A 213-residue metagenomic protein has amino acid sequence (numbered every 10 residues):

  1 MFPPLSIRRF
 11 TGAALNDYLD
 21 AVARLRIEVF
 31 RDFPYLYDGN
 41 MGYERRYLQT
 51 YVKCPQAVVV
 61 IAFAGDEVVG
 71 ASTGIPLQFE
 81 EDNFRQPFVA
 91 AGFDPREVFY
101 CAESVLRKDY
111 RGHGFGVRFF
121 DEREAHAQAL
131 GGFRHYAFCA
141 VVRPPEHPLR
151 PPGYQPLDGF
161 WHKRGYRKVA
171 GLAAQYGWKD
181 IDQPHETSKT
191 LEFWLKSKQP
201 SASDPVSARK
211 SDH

Functional and structural regions predicted by a protein language model:
M1-R24, E28, P200, K210: Conserved N-terminal entry element of GNAT/NAT acetyltransferase domains
A23-G39: Helix-loop element at the rim of GNAT/NAT acetyltransferase active sites that forms part of the acceptor-substrate
L36-A64, T73: Active-site rim helix/loop that mediates acceptor-substrate recognition in acyltransferases
V68-S104, P148-L149, A173-T187: Conserved acyl-donor/pantetheine-binding loop and adjacent beta-alpha core of acyl/acetyltransferases and related
V98-C101, F120, A127-G153: Conserved GNAT acetyl-CoA-binding A-motif
L106, G112-Q128: Conserved acetyl-CoA-binding loop-helix of GNAT-fold acetyltransferases
G153-G159, R164-R167, L172-H213: C-terminal "cap" of GNAT-fold acetyltransferases
